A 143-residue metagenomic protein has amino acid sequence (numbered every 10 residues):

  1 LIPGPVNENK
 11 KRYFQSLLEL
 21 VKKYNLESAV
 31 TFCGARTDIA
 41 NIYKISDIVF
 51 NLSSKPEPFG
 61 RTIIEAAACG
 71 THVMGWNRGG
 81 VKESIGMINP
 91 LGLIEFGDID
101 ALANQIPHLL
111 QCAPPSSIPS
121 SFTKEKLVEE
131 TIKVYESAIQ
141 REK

Functional and structural regions predicted by a protein language model:
N9-F14, E27-A35, I42: Active-site donor-binding acidic/aromatic loop of nucleotide-activated sugar and phosphosugar transferases involved
A35, S54-K55: Aromatic "clamp/platform" in nucleotide-sugar-dependent glycosyltransferases that forms part of the donor/acceptor
A40, P58, I63-A68, K82-E83: Short alpha-helical segment that forms part of, or immediately flanks, the ligand-binding pocket in carbohydrate-active
D47, G70: A short alpha->beta transition loop at the rim of the catalytic pocket in nucleotide-sugar-dependent
V49-N51: A short hydrophobic beta-strand element within the catalytic core of glycosyltransferases that build diverse glycans
H72-G75: Short hydrophobic beta-strand element within catalytic cores of glycosyltransferases and related nucleotide-activated
M87-I99, P107-L110: Conserved acidic donor-binding segment of nucleotide-sugar-dependent glycosyltransferases
Q111-E142: A charged, aromatic-enriched C-terminal amphipathic alpha-helix characteristic of glycosyltransferases across folds
